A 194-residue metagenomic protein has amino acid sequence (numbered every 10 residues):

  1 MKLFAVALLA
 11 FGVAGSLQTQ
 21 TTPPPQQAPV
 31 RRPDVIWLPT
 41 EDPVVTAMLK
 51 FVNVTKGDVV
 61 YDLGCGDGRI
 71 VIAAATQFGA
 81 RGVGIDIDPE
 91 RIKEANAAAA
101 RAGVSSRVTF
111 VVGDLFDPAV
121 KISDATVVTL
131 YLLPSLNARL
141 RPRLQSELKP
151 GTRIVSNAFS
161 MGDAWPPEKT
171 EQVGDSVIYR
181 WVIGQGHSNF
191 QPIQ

Functional and structural regions predicted by a protein language model:
A5-G15: Bacterial N-terminal signal peptides
L17-D58: S-adenosyl-L-methionine
G57-G66: Conserved class I S-adenosyl-L-methionine
R69-A80: Conserved SAM-binding loop of SAM-dependent methyltransferases across substrates and taxa, primarily the Class I
R81-D86: Conserved SAM-binding motif I beta-strand of class I
P89-D124: S-adenosyl-L-methionine
S123-R139: A short SAM/SAH-binding and catalytic strip from SAM-dependent methyltransferases
P134-Q194: C-terminal substrate-binding/active-site "lid" region of AdoMet-derived donor-dependent transferases
